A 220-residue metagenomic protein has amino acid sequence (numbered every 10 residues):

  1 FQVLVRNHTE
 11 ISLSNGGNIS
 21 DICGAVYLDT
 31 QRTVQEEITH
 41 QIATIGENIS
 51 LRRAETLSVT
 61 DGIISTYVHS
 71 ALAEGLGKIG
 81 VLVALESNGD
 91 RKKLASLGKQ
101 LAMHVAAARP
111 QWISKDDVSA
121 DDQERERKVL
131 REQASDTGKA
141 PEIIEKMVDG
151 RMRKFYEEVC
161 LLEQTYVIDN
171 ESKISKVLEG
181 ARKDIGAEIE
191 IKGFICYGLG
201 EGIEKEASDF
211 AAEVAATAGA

Functional and structural regions predicted by a protein language model:
F1-A220: N-terminal assembly/interaction segments in proteins that build large macromolecular machines
